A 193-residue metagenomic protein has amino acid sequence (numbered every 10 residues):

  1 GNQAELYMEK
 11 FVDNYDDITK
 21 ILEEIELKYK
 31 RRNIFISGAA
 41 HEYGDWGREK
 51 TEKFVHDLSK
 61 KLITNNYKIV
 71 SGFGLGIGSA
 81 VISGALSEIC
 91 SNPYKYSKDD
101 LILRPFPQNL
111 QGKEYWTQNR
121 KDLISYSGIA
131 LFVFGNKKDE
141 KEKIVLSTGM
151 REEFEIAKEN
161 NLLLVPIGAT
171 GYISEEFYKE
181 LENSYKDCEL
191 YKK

Functional and structural regions predicted by a protein language model:
G1-A4, E42-W46, T51-K193: Acidic/glycine-enriched connector segments
G1-Y29, K193: C-terminal interaction surface of TIR/SEFIR-family domains
R31-H41: Short, hydrophobic/glycine-enriched beta-strand segments
